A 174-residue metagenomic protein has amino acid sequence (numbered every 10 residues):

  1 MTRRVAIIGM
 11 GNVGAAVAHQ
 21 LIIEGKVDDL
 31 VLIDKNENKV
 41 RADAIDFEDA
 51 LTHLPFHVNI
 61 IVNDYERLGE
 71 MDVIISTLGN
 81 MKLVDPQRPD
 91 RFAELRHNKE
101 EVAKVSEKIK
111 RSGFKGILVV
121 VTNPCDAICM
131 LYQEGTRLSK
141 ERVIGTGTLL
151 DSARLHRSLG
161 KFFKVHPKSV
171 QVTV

Functional and structural regions predicted by a protein language model:
M10-G11: Glycine-rich Rossmann-fold phosphate-binding loop(s) that bind the pyrophosphate of adenine dinucleotide cofactors
G14-A15: N-terminal Rossmann-fold NAD(P) dinucleotide-binding loop
L21: Aromatic pocket-lining residues of Rossmann-like dinucleotide-binding sites
K35-M71: Conserved N-terminal Rossmann-fold NAD(P) cofactor-binding segment
V58-I117: Rossmann-like NAD(P)-binding element
D126-I144: Short, electropositive alpha-helical surface patch
A153-V174: Substrate/ligand-engaging "lid" and interaction regions
